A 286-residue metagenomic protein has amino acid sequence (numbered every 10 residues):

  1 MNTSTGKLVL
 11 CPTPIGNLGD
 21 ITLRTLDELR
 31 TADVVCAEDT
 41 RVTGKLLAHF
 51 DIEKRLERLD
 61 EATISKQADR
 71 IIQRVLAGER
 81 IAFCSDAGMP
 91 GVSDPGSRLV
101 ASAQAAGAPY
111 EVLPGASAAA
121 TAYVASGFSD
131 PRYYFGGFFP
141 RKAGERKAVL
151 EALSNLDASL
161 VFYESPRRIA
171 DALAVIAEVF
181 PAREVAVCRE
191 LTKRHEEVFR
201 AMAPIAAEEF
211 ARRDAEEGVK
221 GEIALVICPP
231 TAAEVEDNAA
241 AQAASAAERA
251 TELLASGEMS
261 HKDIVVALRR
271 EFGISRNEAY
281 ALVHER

Functional and structural regions predicted by a protein language model:
M1-E61: Glycine-rich, flexible N-terminal cofactor/catalytic loop recognition
T5, S159, P166-R286: A contiguous loop/helix-start segment that scaffolds small-molecule binding in enzyme catalytic cores
G6-L8, A77-A82, A158-S159: Loop/turn-to-beta-strand initiation segments
L29-V35, G107-E111, A158-L160: Short active-site oxyanion
R58-K66, F139-K142: Conserved helicase motor
L76-T121, R167-D171: A glycine-rich beta-strand to alpha-helix segment that forms a phosphate/ribose-binding loop at ligand/cofactor sites
R98-L156: Class I SAM-dependent methyltransferase SAM-binding "motif I" and its flanking Rossmann-like core
V112-G115, F162, V187: General beta-strand structural signal in soluble alpha/beta enzymes
